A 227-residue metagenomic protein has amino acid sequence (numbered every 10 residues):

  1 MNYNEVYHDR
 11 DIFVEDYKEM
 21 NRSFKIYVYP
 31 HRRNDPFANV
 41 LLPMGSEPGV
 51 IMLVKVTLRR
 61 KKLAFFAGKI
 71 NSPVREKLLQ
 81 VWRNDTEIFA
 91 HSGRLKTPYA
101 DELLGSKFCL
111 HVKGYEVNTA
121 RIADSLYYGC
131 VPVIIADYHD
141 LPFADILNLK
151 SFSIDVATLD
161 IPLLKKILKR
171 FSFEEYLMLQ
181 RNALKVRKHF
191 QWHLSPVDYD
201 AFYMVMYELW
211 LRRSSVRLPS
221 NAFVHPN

Functional and structural regions predicted by a protein language model:
M1-A120, Y128, I134-D155, P162 (+2 more regions): Nucleotide-sugar donor-binding catalytic core of glycosyltransferases
D124: Acidic donor-binding helix in nucleotide-sugar-dependent glycosyltransferases
K166: Short amphipathic alpha-helices within nucleic acid-binding modules
